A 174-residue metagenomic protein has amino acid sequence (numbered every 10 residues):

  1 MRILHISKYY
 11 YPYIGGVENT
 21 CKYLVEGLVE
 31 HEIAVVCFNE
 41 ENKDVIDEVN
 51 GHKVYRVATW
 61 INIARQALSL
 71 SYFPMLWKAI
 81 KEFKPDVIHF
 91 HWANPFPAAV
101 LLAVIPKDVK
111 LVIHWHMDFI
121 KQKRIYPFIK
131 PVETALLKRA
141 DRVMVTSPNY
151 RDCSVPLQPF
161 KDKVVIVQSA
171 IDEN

Functional and structural regions predicted by a protein language model:
M1-I3: Extreme N-terminal starter segment of soluble prokaryotic enzymes
H5-I14, T20-C21, G27-L68: N-terminal strand-loop element at the rim of the active site of nucleotide-sugar-dependent glycosyltransferases
N39, N149, A170: Carbohydrate-associated surface elements
F73-P74, P85-D108, I113, I120: An aromatic- and histidine-rich active-site surface loop
A79-K81, L136: Structural alpha-helical scaffold elements that stabilize or flank donor/cofactor-binding regions in carbohydrate
P95, N149-D152: Alpha-helix capping/helix-boundary segments
V109-K110, D118-R139, D152, E173: Nucleotide-sugar donor phosphate/pyrophosphate-binding loop at the beta->alpha transition of glycosyltransferases
K138-P148, V165: A short beta-strand/loop micro-motif in the catalytic core of glycosyltransferases that engages the nucleotide-sugar
